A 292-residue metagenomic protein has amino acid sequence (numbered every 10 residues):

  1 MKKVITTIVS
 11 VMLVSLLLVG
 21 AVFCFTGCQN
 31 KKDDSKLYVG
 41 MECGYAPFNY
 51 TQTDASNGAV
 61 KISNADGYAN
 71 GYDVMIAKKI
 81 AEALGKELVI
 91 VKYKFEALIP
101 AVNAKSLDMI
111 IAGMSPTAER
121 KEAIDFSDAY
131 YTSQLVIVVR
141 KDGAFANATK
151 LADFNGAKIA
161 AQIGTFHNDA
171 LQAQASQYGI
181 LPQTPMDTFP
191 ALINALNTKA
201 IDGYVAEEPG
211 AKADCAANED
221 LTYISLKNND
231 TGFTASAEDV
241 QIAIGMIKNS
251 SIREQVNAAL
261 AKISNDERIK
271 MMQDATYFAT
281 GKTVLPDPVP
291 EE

Functional and structural regions predicted by a protein language model:
M1-K36, E291-E292: Short, low-complexity disordered leader/linker segments with a strong preference for bacterial N-terminal type II
D33-M114: Extracytoplasmic small-molecule ligand-binding "clamshell" domains of the periplasmic binding protein/Venus flytrap
C43-A46, D66-E82, M114, V136-P190 (+1 more regions): Bilobed "Venus flytrap"/periplasmic-binding protein-like clamshell domains and structurally analogous long
V74-A83, D142-G143, A157-K158, T165 (+1 more regions): Extended ligand-binding regions for polar small-molecule ligands
K78, E82, E87-D153, T231-S236: Acidic, polar ligand-binding/catalytic clefts
E96-A97, G113-A123, A170-Q174, T198 (+1 more regions): A ligand-binding cleft/hinge motif common to bilobed small-molecule-binding domains
T132-V139, A217-L260, F278-E292: Periplasmic-binding protein-like
F166-M186, N257-E292: Ligand-binding clefts/hinges and TM-proximal coupling segments of bilobed small-molecule sensing domains
